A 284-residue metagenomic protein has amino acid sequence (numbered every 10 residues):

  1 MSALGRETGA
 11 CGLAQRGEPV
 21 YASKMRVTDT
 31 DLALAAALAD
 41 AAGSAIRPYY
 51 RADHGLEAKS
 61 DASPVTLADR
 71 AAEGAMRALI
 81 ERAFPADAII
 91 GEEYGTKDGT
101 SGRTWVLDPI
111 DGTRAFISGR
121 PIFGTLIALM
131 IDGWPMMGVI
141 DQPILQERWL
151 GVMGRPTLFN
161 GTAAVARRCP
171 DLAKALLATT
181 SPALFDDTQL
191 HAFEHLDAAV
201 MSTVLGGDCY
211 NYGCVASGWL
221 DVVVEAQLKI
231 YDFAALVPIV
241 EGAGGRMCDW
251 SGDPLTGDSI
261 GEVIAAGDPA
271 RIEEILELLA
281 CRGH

Functional and structural regions predicted by a protein language model:
G9-A10, Q15-I110, H284: N-terminal subdomain of lithium-sensitive/metallo-dependent phosphomonoesterases centered on the IMPase/IPPase/PAP
I46, D69, I80, T113 (+5 more regions): Residue-level signal for inorganic ion chemistry
L56-E57, E81, T96-D98, I140-D141 (+3 more regions): Short secondary-structure boundary/capping segments
R70, G74, E93, P109-G112 (+5 more regions): Generic detector of well-ordered alpha-helical packing
G99-R155, A175: DPxDG-like acidic metal-binding loop motif
D132, N160-G161: Short strand-turn-strand beta-turns centered on an Asx-Gly dipeptide
V165-H284: An extended, acidic
